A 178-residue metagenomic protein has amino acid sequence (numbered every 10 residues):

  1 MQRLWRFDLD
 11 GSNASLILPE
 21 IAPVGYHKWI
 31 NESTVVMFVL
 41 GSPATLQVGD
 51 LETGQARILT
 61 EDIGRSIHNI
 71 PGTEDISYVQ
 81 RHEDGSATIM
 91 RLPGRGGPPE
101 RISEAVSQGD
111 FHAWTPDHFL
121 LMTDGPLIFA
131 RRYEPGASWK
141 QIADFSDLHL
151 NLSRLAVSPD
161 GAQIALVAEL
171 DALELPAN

Functional and structural regions predicted by a protein language model:
M1-N178: Sequence signature of WD/YWTD-type beta-propeller architectures
